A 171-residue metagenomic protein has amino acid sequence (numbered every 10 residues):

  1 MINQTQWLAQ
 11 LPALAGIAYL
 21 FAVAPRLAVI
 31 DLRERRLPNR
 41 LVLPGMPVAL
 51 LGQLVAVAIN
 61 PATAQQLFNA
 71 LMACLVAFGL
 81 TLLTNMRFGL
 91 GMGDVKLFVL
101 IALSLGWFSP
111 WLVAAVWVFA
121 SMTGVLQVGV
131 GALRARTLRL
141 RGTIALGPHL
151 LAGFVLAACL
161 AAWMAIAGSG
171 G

Functional and structural regions predicted by a protein language model:
M1-G171: A membrane-topology feature that recognizes alpha-helical transmembrane segments and their immediate juxtamembrane
